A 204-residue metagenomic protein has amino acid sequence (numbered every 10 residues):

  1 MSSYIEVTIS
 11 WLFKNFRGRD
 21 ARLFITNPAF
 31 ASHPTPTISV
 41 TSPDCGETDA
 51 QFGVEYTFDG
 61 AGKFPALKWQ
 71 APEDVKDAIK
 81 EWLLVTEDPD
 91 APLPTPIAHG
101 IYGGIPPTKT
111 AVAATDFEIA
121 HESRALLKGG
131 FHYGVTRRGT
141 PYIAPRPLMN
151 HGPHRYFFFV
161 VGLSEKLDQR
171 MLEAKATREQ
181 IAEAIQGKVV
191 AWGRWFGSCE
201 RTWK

Functional and structural regions predicted by a protein language model:
M1-K204: N-terminus-centered regions that define maturation/targeting leaders and the start of the first functional domain
